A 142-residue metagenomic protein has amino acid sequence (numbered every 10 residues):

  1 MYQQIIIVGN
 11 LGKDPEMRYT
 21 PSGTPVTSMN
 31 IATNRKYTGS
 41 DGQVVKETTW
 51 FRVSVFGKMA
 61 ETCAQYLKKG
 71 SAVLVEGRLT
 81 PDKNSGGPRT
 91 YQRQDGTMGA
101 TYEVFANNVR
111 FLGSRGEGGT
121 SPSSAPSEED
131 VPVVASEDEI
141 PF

Functional and structural regions predicted by a protein language model:
M1-E47, K83-P88: Core FKBP-type peptidyl-prolyl cis-trans isomerase
M1-Y2, R18-S22, G42, Q92-G96 (+1 more regions): Acidic, gly/ser/pro-rich intrinsically disordered tails
I5, G9-K13, I31, K69-P81 (+1 more regions): OB-fold and OB-like beta-barrel modules that bind single-stranded nucleic acids
I5, P25, T49, A100 (+2 more regions): Exposed loop/turn and edge beta-strand positions of beta-sandwich/beta-sheet ligand-binding modules
E16, E47, E61, E76 (+2 more regions): Acidic-residue sensor for enzyme active/binding pockets
S28-A32, R52-S54, V104: Short, acidic/hydrophobic/Gly-rich beta-strand patch recurrent on exposed beta strands that often constitutes part
V53-P88, T97-G99, G113: Beta-rich strand-turn-strand
